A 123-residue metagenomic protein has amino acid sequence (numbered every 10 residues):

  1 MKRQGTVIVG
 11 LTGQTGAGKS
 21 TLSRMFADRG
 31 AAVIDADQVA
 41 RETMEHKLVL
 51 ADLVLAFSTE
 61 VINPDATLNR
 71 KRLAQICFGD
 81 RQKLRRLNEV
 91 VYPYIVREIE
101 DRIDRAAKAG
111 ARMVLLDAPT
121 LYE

Functional and structural regions predicted by a protein language model:
M1, R105-A106, E123: Short secondary-structure boundary/capping segments
K2-Q38: Walker A (P-loop) phosphate-binding motif
G16, R41, E123: Active-site proximal helix/loop that lines the substrate pocket of Rossmann-like NAD(P)-dependent oxidoreductase domains
T21, K71-R72, P119: Active-site phosphate/pyrophosphate-handling residues
Q38, E42-M113: ATP-dependent small-molecule kinase phosphotransfer cores that center on conserved nucleotide phosphate-binding segments
M113-E123: Switch II (G3) loop of P-loop NTPases
